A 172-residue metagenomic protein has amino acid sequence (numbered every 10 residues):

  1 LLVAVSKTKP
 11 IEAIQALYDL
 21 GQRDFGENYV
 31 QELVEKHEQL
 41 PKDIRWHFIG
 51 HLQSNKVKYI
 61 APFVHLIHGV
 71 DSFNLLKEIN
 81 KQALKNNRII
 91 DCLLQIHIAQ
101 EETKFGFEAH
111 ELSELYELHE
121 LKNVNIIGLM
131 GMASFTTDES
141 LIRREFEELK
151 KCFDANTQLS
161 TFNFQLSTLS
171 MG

Functional and structural regions predicted by a protein language model:
L1-N156, F162-M171: Conserved alpha/beta-domain cores
